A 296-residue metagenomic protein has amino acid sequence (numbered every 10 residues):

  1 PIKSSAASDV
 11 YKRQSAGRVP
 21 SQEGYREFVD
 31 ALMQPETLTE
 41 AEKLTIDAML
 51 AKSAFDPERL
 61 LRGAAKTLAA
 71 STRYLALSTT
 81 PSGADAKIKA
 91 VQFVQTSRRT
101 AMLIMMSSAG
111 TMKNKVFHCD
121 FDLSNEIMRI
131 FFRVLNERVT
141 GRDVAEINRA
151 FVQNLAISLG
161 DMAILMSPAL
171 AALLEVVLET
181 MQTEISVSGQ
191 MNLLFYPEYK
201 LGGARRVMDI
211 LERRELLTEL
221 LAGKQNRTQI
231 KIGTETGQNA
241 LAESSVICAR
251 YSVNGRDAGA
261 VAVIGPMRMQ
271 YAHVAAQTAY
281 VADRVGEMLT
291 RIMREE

Functional and structural regions predicted by a protein language model:
P1-A7, Y11: Single conserved hydrophobic/aromatic residue that forms the stacking wall/gate of nucleotide- or nucleobase-binding
D9, V19, I104: Short, conserved beta-strand segments within well-ordered enzyme catalytic domains that often line or immediately flank
K12-A31: Basic, amphipathic "hinge/linker" alpha-helix immediately C-terminal to the N-terminal HTH DNA-binding motif
R26, D30-E296: Intrinsically disordered, acidic Ser/Thr/Pro-rich low-complexity regulatory segments
